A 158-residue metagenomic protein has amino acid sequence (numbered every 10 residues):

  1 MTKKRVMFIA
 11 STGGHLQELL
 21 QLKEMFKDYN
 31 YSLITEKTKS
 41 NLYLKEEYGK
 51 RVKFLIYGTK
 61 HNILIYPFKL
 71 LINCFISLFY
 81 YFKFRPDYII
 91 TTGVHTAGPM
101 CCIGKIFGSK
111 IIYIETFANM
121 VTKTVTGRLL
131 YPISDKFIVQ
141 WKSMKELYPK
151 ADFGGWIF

Functional and structural regions predicted by a protein language model:
T2-M7: Extreme N-terminal starter segment of soluble prokaryotic enzymes
A10-S11, N30-K69, S143, G154: Conserved nucleotide-sugar phosphate-binding/catalytic loop shared by glycosyltransferases and other
H15-K27: Short amphipathic alpha-helix
I63-D87: An amphipathic, basic-hydrophobic alpha-helix
L78-Y88, G98-I112, L129: Glycosyltransferases and closely related glycan-assembly transferases that use nucleotide-activated donors
T92-T96: Short His-centered aromatic/hydrophobic patch
S109-F158: Active-site-proximal region of nucleotide-activated glycan assembly enzymes, centered on histidine/acidic-rich loops
